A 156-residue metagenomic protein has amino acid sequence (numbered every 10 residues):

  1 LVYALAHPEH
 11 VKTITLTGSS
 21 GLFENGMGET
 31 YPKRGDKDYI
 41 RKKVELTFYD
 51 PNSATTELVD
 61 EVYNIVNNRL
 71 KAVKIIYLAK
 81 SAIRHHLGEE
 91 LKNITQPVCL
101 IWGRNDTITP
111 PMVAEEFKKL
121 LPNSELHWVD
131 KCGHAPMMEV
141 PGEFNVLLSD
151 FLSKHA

Functional and structural regions predicted by a protein language model:
L1-F23: Conserved hydrolase catalytic core segment
L1-L5, E115, N145: Short, hydrophobic alpha-helix immediately C-terminal to the catalytic nucleophile
P8-E9, T95-Q96, P122-N123: Active-site acidic short loop of glycosyltransferases
N25-M27, P111-M112: Conserved catalytic-core motifs of eukaryotic protein kinase domains, centered on the activation segment
R34-Q96: Conserved alpha/beta-hydrolase catalytic His-Asp/Glu region
K43, I75, F117, F144 (+2 more regions): Hydrophobic "lid"/C-terminal helical patch of Rossmann-like NAD(P)-dependent dehydrogenase/epimerase domains
K74, K80-K119, W128: Conserved serine/cysteine hydrolase catalytic core
S124-A156: Catalytic active-site module of serine/aspartate enzymes centered on a nucleophile-bearing elbow/loop
